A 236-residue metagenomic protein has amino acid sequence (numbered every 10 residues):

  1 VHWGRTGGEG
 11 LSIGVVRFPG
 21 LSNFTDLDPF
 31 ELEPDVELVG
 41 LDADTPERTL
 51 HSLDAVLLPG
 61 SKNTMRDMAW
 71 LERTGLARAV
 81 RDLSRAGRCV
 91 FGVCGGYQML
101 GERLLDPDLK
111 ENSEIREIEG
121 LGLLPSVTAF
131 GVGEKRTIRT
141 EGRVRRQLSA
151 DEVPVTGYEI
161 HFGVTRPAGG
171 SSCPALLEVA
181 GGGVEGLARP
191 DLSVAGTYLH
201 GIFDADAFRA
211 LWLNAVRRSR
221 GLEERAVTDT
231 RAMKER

Functional and structural regions predicted by a protein language model:
V1-V39, D44-L50, L123, V127-R236: C-terminal lobe/tail of nucleotide-utilizing enzymes
S12-G95, M99-R103: Phosphate-binding active sites in nucleotide-utilizing proteins
S61-T156: Cysteine-nucleophile active-site neighborhood
